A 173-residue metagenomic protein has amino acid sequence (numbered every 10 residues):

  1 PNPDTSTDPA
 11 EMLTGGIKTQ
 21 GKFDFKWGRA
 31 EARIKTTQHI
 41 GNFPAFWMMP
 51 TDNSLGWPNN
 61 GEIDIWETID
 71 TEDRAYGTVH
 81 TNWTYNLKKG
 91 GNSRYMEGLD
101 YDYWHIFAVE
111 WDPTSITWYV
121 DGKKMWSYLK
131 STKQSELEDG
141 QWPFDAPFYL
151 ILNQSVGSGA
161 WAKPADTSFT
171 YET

Functional and structural regions predicted by a protein language model:
P1-T173: GH16 jelly-roll
